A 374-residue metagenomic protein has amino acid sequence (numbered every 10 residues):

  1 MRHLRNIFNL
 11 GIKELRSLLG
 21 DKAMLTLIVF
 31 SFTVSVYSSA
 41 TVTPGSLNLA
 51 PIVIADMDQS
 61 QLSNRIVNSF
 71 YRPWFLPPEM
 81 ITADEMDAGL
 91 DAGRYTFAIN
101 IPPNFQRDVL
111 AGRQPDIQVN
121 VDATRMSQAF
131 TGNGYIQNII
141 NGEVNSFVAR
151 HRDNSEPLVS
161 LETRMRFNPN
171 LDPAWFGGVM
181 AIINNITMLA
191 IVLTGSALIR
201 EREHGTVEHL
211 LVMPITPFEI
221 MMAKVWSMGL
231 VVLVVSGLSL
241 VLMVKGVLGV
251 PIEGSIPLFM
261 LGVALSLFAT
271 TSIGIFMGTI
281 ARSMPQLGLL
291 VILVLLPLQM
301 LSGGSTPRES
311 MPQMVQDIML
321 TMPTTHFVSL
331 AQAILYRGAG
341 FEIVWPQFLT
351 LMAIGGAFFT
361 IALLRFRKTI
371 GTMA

Functional and structural regions predicted by a protein language model:
M1-G11, L76, M314-T325, A374: Short, membrane-interfacial amphipathic segments enriched in basic
M1-W175, I343, K368: Extracytoplasmic/periplasmic domains immediately adjacent to an N-terminal transmembrane anchor in multi-pass membrane
R2, A197-I199, F276, L335 (+1 more regions): Junction motif at the cytosolic side of a transmembrane helix
T33-V36, P217-V291, L296-Q299, E342-F348 (+2 more regions): Alpha-helical transmembrane segments and their short interhelical loops
Y37-L47, A281-T321: Transmembrane helix segments
D84, F167-L171, P251, S302-F358: Membrane-interfacial helix-loop-helix junctions in multi-pass membrane proteins
A174, G178-G195: Long, hydrophobic alpha-helical segments
I191-M213, V225, I370: Transmembrane helix boundary and interhelical loop/hinge segments in multi-pass membrane proteins
